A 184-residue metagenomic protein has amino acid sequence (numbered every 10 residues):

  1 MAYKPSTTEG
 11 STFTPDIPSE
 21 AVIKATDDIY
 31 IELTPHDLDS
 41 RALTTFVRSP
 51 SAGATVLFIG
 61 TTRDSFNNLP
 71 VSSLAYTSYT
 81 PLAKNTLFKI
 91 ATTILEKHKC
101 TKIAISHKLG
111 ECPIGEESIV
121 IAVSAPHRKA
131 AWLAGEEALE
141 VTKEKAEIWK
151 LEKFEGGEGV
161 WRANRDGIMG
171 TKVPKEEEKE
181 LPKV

Functional and structural regions predicted by a protein language model:
A2-E117, S124-E136, E140-V184: N-terminal, polar/charged subdomain of small-to-medium soluble alpha/beta proteins
